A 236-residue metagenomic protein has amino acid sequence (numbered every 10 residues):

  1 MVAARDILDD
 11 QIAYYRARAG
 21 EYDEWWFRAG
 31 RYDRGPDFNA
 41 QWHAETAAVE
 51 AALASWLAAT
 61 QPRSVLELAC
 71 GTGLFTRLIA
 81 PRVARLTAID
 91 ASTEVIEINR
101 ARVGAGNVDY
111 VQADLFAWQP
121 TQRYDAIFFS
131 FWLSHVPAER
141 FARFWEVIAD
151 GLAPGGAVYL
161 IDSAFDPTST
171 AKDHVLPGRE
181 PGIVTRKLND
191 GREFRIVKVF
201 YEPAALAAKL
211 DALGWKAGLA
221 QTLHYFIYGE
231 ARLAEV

Functional and structural regions predicted by a protein language model:
M1-A59: Conserved class I S-adenosyl-L-methionine
L66-A117: Class I SAM-dependent methyltransferase SAM/SAH-binding core
F128: A conserved beta-strand element that flanks and buttresses the S-adenosyl-L-methionine
F131-W132: Short catalytic micro-motifs in class I SAM-dependent methyltransferases
A142-P154: A short glycine-rich, Lys/Arg-flanked "PGG" loop and its adjoining helix->strand segment in the class I
I161-K209: C-terminal alpha-helical "lid/dimerization" subdomain adjacent to the S-adenosyl-L-methionine
I196-L233: Conserved Class I S-adenosyl-L-methionine
